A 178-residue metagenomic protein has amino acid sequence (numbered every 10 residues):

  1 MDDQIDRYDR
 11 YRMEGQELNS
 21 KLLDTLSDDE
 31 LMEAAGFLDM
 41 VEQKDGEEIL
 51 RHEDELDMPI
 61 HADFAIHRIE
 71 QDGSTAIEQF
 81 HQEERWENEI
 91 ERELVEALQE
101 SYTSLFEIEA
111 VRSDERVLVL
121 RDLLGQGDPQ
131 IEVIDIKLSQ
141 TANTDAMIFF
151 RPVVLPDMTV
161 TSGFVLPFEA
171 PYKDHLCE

Functional and structural regions predicted by a protein language model:
M1-E115, Q126-G127, Q140-T141, A146-E178: Mixed-charge, low-complexity intrinsically disordered regions
E107-E109, V119, E132: Residues located in well-ordered beta-strands
E115-R121: Short aromatic-glycine-enriched beta-strand elements
Q130-S139: Short alpha-helix capping/helix-loop boundary micro-motifs
